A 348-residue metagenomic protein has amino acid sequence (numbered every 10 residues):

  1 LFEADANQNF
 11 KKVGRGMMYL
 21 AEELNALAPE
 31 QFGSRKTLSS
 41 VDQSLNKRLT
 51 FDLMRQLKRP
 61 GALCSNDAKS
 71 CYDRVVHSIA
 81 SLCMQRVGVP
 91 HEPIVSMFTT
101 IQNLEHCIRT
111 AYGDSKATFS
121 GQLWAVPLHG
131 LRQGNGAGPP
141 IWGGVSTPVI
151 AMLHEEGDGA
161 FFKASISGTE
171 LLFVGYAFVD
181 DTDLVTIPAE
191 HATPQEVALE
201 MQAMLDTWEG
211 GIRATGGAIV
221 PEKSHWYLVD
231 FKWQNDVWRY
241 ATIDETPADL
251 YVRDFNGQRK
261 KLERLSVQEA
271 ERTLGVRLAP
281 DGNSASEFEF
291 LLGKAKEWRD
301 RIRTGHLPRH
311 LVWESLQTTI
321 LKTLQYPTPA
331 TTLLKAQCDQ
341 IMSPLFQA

Functional and structural regions predicted by a protein language model:
L1-V149, A336: Conserved pre-catalytic core of RNA-dependent polymerases
G16-L20, S44-R55, P194-G216, P247-Y251 (+2 more regions): Inter-domain linker/hinge segments that demarcate the starts of reverse transcriptase and RNase H-type modules
E23-T37, D158-G168, G217-W226, L333-S343: Short, glycine/acidic-rich hinge or "gate" loops at secondary-structure transitions that mediate conformational
Q31, G61-Y72, H129-P139, F161-A192 (+4 more regions): Catalytic palm active-site di-aspartate
S78-Q85, H191-P194, N235-D236, Y240-D244 (+2 more regions): Short secondary-structure boundary/capping segments
L104, I108-Y112, A218-E269: Short, conserved micro-motifs composed of acidic
M204-L205, Q317, C338-A348: Short amphipathic alpha-helical coiled-coil/interface segments
D254-Q340: Basic, alpha-helical interaction scaffolds
